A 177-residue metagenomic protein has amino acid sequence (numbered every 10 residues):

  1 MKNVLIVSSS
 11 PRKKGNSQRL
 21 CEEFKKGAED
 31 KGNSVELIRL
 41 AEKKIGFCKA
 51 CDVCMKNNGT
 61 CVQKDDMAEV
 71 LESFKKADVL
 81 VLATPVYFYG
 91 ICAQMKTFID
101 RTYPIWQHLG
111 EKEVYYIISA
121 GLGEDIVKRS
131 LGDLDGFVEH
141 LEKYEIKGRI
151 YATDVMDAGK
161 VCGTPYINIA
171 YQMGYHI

Functional and structural regions predicted by a protein language model:
M1-A83, Y89-D100, P104-I105, G159-I177: N-terminal beta1-alpha1-beta2 submodule of the flavodoxin-like/Rossmannoid cofactor-binding fold
V7-S8, A83, Y116-S119, Y151: Short beta-strands and strand-loop turn motifs
P11, A120-G123, A152-D157: A short, flexible beta-alpha/helix-coil linker loop
S34-R39, K143-A152: Short beta-strand elements in bilobed, periplasmic/extracellular small-molecule ligand-binding domains
V86-F88, G121-L122: Short glycine-rich anion-binding loops that position phosphate/pyrophosphate groups of nucleotides and phosphorylated
A93-Q94, W106-R149: Short, glycine-/small-residue-rich phosphate/pyrophosphate-handling segment
